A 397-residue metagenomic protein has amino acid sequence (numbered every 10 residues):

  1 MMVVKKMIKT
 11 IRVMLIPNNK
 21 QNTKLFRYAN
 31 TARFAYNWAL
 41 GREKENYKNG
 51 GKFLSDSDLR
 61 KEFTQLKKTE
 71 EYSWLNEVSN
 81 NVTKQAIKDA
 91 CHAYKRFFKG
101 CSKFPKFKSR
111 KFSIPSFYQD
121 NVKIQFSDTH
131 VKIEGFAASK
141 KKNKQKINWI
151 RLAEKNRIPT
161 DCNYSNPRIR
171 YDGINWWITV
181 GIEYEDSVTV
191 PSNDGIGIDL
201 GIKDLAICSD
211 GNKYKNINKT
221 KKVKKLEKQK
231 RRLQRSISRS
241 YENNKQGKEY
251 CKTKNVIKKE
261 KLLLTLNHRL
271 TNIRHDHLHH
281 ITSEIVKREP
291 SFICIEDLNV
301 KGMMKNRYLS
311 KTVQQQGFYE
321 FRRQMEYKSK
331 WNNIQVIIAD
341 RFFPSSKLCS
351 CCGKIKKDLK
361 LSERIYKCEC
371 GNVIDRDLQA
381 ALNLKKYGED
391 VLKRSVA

Functional and structural regions predicted by a protein language model:
M1-A397: Nucleic-acid substrate recognition interfaces
